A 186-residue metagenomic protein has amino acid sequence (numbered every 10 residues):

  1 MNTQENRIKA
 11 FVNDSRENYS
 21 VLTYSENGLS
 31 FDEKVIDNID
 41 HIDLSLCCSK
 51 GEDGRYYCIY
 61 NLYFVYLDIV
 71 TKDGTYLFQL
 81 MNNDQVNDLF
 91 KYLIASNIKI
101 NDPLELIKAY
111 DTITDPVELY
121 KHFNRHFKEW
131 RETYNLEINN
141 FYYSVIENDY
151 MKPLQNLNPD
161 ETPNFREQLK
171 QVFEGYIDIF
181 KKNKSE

Functional and structural regions predicted by a protein language model:
M1, S185-E186: Short intrinsically disordered terminal tails
T3-V35: Conserved beta-hairpin
N6, A10, D37-D40, S96-I98 (+1 more regions): Residue-level marker of intrinsically disordered, low-complexity segments enriched for small/polar residues
E33-S45: Acidic, Ser/Thr-rich low-complexity segments on the non-lumenal side of membrane proteins
D43-N183: Acidic, Ser/Thr- and proline-rich intrinsically disordered linker/docking segments of eukaryotic scaffolds
